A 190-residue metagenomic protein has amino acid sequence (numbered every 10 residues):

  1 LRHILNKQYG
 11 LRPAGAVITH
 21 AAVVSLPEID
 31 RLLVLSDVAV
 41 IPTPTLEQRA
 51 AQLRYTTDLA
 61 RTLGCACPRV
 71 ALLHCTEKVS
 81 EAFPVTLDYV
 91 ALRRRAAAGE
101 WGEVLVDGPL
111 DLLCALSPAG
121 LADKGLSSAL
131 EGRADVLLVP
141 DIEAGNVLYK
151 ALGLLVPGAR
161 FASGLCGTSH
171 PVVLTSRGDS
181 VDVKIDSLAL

Functional and structural regions predicted by a protein language model:
L1-L130, D135-V139, A144-L190: Anion-binding alpha/beta catalytic cores of soluble intermediary-metabolism enzymes, centered on
